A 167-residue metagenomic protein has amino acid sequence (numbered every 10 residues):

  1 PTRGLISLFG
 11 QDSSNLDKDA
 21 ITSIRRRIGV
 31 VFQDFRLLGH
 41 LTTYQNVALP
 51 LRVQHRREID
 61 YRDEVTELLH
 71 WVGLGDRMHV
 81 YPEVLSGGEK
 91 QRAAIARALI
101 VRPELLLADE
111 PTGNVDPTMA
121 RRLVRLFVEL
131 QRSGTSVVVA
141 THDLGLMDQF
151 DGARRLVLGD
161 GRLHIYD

Functional and structural regions predicted by a protein language model:
G4-D12, I24: Conserved ABC transporter NBD signature motif
L41-L49: Short coil-to-helix segment of the ABC ATPase nucleotide-binding domain corresponding to the Q-loop/switch region
V80-E83, V101, S133: Conserved signature/switch motifs of ABC ATPase nucleotide-binding domains
Y81-L85, E89-Q91: Conserved ABC ATPase signature
I95: Hydrophobic anchor residue at the start of the ABC signature
L106-D109: Catalytic Walker B motif of ABC-type/P-loop ATPase nucleotide-binding domains
P117-M119: Helix N-cap at the start of a conserved alpha-helix in ABC-type nucleotide-binding domains
